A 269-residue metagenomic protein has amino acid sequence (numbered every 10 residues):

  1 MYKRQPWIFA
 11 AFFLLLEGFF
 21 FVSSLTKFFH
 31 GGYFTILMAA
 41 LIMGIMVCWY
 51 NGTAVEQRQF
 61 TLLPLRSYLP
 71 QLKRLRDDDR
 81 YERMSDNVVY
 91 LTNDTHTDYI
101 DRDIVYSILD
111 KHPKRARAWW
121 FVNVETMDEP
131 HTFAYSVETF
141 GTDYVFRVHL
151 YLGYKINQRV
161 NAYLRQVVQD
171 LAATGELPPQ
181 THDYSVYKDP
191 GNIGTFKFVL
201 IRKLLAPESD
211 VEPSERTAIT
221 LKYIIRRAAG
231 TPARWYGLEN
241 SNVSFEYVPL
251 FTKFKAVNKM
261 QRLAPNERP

Functional and structural regions predicted by a protein language model:
M1-Q5: Conserved small/polar residues in nucleotide/adenosyl-binding loops
P6-A10, T35-L41, Q59-L65, V124-D128 (+1 more regions): A glycine-rich phosphate-binding loop feature that marks nucleotide/adenosyl-phosphate handling sites
F9-R58, A229-A233: A generic transmembrane alpha-helix motif of multi-pass inner-membrane proteins
L65-P269: Cytosolic C-terminal regulatory domains/tails of membrane transporters and channels
